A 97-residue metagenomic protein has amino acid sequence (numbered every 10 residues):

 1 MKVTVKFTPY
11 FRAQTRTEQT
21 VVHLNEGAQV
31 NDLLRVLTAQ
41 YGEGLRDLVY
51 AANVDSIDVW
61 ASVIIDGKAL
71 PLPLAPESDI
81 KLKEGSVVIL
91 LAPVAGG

Functional and structural regions predicted by a protein language model:
M1-G96: Ubiquitin-like/PB1-type beta-grasp interaction modules and other compact soluble beta-rich domains
